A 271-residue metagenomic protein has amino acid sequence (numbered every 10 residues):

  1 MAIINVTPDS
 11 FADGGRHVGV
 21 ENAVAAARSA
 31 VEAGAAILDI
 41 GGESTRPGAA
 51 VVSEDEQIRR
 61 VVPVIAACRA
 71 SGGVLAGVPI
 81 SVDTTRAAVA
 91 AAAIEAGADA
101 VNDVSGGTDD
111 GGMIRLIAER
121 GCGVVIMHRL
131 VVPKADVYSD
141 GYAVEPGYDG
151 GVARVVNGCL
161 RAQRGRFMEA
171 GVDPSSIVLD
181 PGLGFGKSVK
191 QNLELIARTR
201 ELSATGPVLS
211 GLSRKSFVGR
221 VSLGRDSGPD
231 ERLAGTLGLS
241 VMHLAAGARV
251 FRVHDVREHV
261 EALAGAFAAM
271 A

Functional and structural regions predicted by a protein language model:
S10-A26, T45-A70, V78-P79, T84-A87 (+5 more regions): Active-site-adjacent loop and "lid" segments of alpha/beta metabolic enzymes
A25-G41, A246: Catalytic domains of carbohydrate-active enzymes, especially glycoside hydrolases
V31, A35-A36, L75-V78, G97-A98: Short acidic/histidine-rich motifs immediately flanking catalytic phosphotransfer sites in two-component signaling
L183: Acidic helix/loop microenvironments that form the catalytic cleft of cell-wall polysaccharide enzymes
